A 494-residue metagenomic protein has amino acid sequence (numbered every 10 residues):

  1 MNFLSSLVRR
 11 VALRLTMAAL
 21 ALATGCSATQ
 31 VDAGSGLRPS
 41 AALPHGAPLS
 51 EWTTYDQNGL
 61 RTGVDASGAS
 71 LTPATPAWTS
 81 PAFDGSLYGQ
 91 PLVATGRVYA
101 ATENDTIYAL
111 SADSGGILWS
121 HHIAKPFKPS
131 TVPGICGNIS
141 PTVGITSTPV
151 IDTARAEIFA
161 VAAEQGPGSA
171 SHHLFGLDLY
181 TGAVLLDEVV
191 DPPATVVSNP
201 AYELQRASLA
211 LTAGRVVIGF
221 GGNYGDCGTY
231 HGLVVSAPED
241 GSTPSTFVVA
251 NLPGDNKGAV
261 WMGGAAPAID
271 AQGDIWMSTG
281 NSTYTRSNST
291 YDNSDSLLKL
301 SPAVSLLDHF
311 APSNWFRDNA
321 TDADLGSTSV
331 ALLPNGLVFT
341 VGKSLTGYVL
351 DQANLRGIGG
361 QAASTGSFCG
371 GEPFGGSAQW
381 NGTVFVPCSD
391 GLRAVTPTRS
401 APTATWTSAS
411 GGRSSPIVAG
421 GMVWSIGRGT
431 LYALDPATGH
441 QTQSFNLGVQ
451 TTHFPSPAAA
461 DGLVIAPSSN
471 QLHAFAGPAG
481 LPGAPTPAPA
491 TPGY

Functional and structural regions predicted by a protein language model:
N2-T16: Bacterial N-terminal signal peptides that target proteins for export
L22-G25: C-terminal motif of bacterial Sec signal peptides marking the signal peptidase cleavage site
S27-S40: Bacterial Sec signal peptide processing site at the extreme N-terminus
V31, H45-S50, Y55, V64-S86 (+9 more regions): Extracytoplasmic/lumenal domain signature
L60-T62: Short, solvent-exposed loop/hinge segments that bridge or flank secondary-structure elements
